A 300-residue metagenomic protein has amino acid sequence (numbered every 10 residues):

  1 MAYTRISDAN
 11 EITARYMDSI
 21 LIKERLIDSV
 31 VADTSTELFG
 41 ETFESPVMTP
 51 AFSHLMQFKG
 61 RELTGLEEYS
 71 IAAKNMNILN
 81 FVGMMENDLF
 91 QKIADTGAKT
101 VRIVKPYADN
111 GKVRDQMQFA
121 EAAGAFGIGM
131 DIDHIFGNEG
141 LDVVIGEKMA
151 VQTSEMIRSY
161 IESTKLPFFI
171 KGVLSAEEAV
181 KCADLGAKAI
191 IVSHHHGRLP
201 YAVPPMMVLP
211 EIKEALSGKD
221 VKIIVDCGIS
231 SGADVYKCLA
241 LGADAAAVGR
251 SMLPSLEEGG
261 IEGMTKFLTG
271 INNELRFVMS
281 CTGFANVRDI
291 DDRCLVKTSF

Functional and structural regions predicted by a protein language model:
M1-F43, I290, F300: An N-cap/entry alpha-helix motif that binds or orients negatively charged groups
M1-N10, M252, L256, G260-F300: C-terminal extensions of enzymes
T4-I12, T64, E68, G111 (+9 more regions): Conserved active-site and cofactor/substrate-binding residues in soluble primary-metabolism enzymes
R15-I22, L26, I78, A122-A125 (+5 more regions): Generic secondary-structure signature for well-ordered alpha-helical cores
E37-M84: Active-site cofactor/substrate anionic-group-binding motifs, chiefly glycine- and Lys/Arg-rich phosphate-binding loops
H54-L55, G83-L89, D133, A176: Short glycine-enriched loops at secondary-structure junctions
G65-T96, T100-N110: A gly/proline- and charged-residue-enriched helix-loop-helix capping module
I71, T96, A108-V225, G232-P254 (+1 more regions): Alpha/beta enzyme core
